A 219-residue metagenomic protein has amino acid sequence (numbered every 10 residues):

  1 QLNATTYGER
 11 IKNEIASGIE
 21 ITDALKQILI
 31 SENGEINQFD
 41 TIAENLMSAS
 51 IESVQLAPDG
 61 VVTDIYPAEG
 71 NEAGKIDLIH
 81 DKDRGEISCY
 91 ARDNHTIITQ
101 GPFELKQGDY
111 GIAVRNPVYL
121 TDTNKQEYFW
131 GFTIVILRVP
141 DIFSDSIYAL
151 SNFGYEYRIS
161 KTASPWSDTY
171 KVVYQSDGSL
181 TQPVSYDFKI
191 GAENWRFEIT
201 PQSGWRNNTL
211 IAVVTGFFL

Functional and structural regions predicted by a protein language model:
Q1-G34: Juxtamembrane extracytoplasmic/periplasmic/luminal helical "stalk" adjacent to the first N-terminal
T6-Y7, D122-N124, D177, G204-N208: Serine/threonine-rich low-complexity intrinsically disordered regions
G8, G18, I42, E193-W195 (+1 more regions): Broad hydrophobic/π-residue packing in well-ordered secondary structure
S17, I21-D23, T63, N194-Q202: Solvent-exposed, well-ordered amphipathic alpha-helical segments that flank/support binding or catalytic loops
I30-R196: Intrinsically disordered, low-complexity polar/acidic regions
S146, E198-F218: Membrane-interface helix-start motif
